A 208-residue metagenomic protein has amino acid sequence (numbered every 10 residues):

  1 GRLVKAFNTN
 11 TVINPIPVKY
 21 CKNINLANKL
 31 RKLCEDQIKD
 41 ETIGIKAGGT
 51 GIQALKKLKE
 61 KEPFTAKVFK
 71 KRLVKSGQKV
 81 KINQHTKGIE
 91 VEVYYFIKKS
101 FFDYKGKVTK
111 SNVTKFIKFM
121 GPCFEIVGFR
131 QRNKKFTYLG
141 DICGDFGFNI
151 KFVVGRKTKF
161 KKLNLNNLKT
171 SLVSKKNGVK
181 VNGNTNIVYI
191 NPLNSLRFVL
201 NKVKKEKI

Functional and structural regions predicted by a protein language model:
G1-R197, K205: Catalytic-core "active-site belt" of small-molecule-metabolizing enzymes, emphasizing His/Asp/Glu-rich regions
L200: Conserved RNP beta-strands of RNA recognition motif
I208: Conserved metal-binding segment of the jelly-roll/cupin
